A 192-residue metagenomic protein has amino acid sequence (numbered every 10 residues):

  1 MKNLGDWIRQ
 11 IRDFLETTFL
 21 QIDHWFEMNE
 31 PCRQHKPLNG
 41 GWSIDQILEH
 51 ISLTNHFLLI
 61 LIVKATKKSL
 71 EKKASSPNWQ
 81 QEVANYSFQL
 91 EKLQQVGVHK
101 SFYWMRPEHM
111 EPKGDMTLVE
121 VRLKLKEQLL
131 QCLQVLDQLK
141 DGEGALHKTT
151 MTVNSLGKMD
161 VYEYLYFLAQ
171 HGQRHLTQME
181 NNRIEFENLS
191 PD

Functional and structural regions predicted by a protein language model:
M1-E16, L20: Extreme N-terminal tail/first-helix region
M1-K2, C32, M105-K113, T152-S155: A short small-residue
T18, A84-E143: Acidic/histidine-rich alpha-helical segments that form the ligand environment of transition-metal centers
I22-C32, H99-M105, G144-T152: Short alpha-helical hairpin
R33-L90, E127-D192: Short, contiguous alpha-helical
